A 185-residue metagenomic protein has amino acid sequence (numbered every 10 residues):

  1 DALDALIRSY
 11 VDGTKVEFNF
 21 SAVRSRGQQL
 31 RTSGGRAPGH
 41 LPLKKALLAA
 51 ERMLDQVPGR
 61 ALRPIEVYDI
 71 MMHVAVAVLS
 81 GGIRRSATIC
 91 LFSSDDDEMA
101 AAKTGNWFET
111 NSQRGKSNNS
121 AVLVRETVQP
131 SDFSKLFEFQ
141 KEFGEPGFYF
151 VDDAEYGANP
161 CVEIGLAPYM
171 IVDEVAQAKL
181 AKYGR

Functional and structural regions predicted by a protein language model:
D1-S21, S25, Q29-R185: Conserved catalytic cores of very large enzyme subunits
